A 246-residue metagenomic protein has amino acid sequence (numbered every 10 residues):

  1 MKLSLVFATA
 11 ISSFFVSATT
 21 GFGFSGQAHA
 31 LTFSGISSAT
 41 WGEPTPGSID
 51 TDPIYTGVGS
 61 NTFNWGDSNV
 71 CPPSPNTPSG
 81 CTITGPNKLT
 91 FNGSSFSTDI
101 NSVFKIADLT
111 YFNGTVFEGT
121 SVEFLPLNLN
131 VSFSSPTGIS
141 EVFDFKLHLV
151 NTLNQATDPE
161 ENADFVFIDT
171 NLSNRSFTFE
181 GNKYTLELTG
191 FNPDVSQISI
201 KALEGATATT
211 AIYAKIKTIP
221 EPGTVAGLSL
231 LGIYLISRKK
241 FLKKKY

Functional and structural regions predicted by a protein language model:
K2-S4, K243-K244: Short, structured coil/loop segments at alpha-helix boundaries
L3-T20, A28-F33, T209-I233: Short, threonine-centered small-residue motifs that mark membrane-proximal processing/anchoring sites and TM-junction
Q27-T218: Mature extracellular "passenger" or substrate-interacting domains of secreted, surface-exposed proteins
I236-Y246: C-terminal membrane-anchoring or membrane-association module
